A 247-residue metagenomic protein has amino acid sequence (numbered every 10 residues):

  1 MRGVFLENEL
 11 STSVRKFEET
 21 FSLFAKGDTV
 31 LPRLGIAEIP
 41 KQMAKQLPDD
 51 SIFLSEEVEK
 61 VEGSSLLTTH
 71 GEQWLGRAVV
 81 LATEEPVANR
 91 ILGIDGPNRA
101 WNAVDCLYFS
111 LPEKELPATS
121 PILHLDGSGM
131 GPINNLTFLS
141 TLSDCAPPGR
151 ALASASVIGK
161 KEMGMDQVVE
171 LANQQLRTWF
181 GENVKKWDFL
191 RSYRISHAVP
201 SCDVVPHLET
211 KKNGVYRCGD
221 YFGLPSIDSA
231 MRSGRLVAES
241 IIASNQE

Functional and structural regions predicted by a protein language model:
M1-S65, G76: Active-site/ligand-binding neighborhood in enzyme catalytic cores
K26, T69, C218: Thr-Gly-centered strand-to-loop micro-motif
P32, R99-A100, G223: Nucleotide-sugar-dependent glycosyltransferase donor-binding/catalytic pocket residues
I52-L54, L81, R217: A structural signal for the hydrophobic beta-strands that form the central parallel beta-sheet of Rossmann-like
E59-E170, Q174-W179: Mid-domain catalytic core of redox enzymes that form a hydrophobic substrate pocket/lid adjacent to a catalytic redox
L139-E247: Conserved flavin/dinucleotide-binding core of flavoenzymes
